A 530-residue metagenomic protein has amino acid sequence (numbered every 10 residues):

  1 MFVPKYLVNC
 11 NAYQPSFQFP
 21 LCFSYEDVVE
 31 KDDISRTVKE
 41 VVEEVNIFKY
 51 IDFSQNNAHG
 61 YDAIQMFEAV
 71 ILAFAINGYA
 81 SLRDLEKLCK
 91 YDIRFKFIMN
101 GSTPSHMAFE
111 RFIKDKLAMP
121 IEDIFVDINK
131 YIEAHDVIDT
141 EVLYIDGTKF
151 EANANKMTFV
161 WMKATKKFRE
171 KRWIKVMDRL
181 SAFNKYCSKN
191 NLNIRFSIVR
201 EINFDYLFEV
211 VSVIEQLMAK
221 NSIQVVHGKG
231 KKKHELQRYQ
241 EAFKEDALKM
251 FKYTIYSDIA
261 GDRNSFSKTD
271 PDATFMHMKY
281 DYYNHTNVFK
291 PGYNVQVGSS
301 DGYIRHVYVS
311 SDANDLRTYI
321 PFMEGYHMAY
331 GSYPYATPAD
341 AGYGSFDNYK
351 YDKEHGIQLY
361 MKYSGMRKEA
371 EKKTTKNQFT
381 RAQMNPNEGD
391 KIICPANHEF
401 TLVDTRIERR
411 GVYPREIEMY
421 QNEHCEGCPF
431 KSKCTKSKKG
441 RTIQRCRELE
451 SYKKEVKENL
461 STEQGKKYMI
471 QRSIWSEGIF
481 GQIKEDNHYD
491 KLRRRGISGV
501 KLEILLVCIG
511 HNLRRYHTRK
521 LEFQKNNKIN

Functional and structural regions predicted by a protein language model:
M1-C22, R367: Short, flexible loop/hinge motifs at secondary-structure junctions
A12, H59, V70, G78-Y91 (+2 more regions): Anion-binding and metal-coordination hotspots
F19-V29, Y50, E463-K467: Short, charged, low-complexity loops and linkers
V28-E68, F74, R447: Basic, short loop/linker segments at the boundary and entry of helix-turn-helix/winged-helix-like folds
F97: Aromatic-lined, polymer-binding surfaces characteristic of secreted/periplasmic polysaccharide-degrading enzymes
